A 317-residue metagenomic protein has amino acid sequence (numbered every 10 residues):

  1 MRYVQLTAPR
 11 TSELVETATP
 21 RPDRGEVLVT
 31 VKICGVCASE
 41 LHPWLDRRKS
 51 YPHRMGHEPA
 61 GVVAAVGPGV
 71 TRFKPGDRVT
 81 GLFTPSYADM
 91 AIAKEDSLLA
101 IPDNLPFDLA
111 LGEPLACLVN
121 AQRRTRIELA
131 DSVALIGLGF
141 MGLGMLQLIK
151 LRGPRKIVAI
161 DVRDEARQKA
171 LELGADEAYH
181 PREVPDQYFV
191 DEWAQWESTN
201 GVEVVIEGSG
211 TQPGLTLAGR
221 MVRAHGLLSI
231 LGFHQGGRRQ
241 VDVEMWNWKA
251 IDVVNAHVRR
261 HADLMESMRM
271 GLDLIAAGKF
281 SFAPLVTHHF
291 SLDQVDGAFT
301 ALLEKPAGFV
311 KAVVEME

Functional and structural regions predicted by a protein language model:
A18-G35, W44-P85: Glycine-rich beta-strand-centered segment in the early N-terminal region that forms part of a ligand/cofactor-binding
R72, V79-I136: NAD(P)H dinucleotide-binding glycine-rich loop of Rossmann-like/cofactor-binding domains, especially the beta1-alpha1
G76, A175, G201-V202, F282 (+1 more regions): Local beta-strand N-terminus motif with an aromatic residue
S86-D89, V162-K169, G237-V243: Short, glycine/polar-rich helix-capping loops at beta-to-alpha or helix-loop-helix junctions that flank or form
D108-E183: Mid-domain Rossmann-like dinucleotide-binding core that forms the NAD(H)/NADP(H) cofactor-binding site
L173-D252: Glycine-rich cofactor phosphate-binding loops and adjacent beta1-alpha1 units of small-molecule cofactor enzyme domains
E192, T199, G237-T287, G297: C-terminal substrate-binding/catalytic core of Rossmann-like NAD(P)-dependent dehydrogenases/reductases
T199, S229-R239, F280-V286, D296-E317: C-terminal capping/lid region of NAD(P)-dependent oxidoreductase domains
